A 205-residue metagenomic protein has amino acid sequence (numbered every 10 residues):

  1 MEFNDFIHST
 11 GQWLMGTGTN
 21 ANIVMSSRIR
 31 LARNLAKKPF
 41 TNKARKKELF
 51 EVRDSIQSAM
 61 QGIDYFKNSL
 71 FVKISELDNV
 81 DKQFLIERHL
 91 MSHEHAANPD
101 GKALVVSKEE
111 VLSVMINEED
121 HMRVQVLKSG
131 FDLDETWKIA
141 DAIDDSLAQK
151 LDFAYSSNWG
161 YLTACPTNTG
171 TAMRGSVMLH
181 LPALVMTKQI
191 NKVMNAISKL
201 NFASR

Functional and structural regions predicted by a protein language model:
M1-N158, C165, M173, V185-T187 (+2 more regions): Long, Pro/Ser/Thr-rich low-complexity/intrinsically disordered regulatory tracts in eukaryotic proteins
T169: Active-site His/Glu-centered metal-binding helix of metallohydrolases
G175-A183: Short glycine-/aliphatic-rich beta-strand segments at the starts of folded cytosolic domains
